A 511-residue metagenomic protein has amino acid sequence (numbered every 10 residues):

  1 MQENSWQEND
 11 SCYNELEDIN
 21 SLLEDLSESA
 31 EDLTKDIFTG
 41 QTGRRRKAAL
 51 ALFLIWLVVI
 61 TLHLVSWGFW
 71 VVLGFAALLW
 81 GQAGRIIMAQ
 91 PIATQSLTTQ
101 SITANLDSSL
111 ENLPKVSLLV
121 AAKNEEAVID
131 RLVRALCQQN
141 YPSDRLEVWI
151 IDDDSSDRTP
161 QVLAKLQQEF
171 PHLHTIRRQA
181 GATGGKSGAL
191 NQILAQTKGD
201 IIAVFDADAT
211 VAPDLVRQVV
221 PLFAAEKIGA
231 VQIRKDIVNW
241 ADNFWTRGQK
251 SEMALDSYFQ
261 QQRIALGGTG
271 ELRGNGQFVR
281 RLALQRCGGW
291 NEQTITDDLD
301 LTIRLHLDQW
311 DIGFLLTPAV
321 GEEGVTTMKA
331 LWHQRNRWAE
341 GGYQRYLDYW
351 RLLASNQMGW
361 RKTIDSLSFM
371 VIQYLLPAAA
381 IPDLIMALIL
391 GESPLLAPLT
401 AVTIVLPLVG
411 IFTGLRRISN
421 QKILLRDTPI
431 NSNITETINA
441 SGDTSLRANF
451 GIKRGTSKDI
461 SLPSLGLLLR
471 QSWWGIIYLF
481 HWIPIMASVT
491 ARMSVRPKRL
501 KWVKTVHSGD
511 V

Functional and structural regions predicted by a protein language model:
V59-P91, Q100-A104, S108, F369-R496: Membrane-embedded multi-pass helical conduit in multi-pass membrane proteins, especially envelope-biosynthetic
A77-R145, K501: N-terminal signal-anchor transmembrane helix
P114-S117, E147, Q285, D300: Cell-envelope/extracellular polymer assembly enzymes that use nucleotide-activated donors
R134-A180: Acidic donor-binding segment of Leloir-type glycosyltransferases
F170-A189, I193-D200, P213-I295, W332 (+2 more regions): Long helical/loop segments within the catalytic core of UDP-sugar-dependent glycosyltransferases, especially the large
I295-L301: Acidic donor-binding loop at a coil-to-helix junction in glycosyltransferase catalytic cores that engages
T302-V320: Catalytic donor-sugar/metal-binding loop of nucleotide-sugar-dependent glycosyltransferases
